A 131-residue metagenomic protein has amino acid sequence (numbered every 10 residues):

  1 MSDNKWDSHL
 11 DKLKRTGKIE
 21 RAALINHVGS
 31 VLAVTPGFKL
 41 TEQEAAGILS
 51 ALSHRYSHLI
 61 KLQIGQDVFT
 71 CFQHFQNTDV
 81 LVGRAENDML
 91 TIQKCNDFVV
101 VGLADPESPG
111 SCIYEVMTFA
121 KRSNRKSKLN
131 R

Functional and structural regions predicted by a protein language model:
M1-R131: Non-catalytic interaction/Regulatory regions outside core domains
